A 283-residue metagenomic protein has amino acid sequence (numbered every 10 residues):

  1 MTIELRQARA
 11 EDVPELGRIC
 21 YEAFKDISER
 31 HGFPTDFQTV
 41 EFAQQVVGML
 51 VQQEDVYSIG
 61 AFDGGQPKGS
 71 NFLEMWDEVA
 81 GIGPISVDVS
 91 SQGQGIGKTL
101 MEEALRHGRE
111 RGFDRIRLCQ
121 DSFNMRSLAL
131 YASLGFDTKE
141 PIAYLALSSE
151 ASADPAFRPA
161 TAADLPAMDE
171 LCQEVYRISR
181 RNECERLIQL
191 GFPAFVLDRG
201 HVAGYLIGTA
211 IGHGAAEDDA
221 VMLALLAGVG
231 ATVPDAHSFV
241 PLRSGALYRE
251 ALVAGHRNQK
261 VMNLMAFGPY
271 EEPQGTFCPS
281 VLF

Functional and structural regions predicted by a protein language model:
I3, E54-S58, F62-G64, V89 (+3 more regions): Intrinsically disordered, low-complexity, positively biased terminal segments
E4-R18, K139, A156-A167: A short beta-loop-alpha structural element at the N-terminal edge of CoA-dependent acyl/N-acetyltransferase catalytic
F24-V46, D169-L187: Conserved GNAT-fold acetyl-CoA-binding loop/helix
M75, D88-S90, Q94, S122-F123: Active-site acidic-Proline motif in GNAT/NAT acetyltransferases
E78, R117-D121, D137-E150, N258-P269: Conserved catalytic-core motifs of GNAT/GCN5-like acyltransferases
I82, I116-D121, S238-F239: Conserved hydrophobic beta-strand within the GNAT/NAT acetyltransferase core sheet that lines the active-site cleft
S127-Y131, F136, A251: Conserved active-site tyrosine of GNAT-family acetyltransferases
